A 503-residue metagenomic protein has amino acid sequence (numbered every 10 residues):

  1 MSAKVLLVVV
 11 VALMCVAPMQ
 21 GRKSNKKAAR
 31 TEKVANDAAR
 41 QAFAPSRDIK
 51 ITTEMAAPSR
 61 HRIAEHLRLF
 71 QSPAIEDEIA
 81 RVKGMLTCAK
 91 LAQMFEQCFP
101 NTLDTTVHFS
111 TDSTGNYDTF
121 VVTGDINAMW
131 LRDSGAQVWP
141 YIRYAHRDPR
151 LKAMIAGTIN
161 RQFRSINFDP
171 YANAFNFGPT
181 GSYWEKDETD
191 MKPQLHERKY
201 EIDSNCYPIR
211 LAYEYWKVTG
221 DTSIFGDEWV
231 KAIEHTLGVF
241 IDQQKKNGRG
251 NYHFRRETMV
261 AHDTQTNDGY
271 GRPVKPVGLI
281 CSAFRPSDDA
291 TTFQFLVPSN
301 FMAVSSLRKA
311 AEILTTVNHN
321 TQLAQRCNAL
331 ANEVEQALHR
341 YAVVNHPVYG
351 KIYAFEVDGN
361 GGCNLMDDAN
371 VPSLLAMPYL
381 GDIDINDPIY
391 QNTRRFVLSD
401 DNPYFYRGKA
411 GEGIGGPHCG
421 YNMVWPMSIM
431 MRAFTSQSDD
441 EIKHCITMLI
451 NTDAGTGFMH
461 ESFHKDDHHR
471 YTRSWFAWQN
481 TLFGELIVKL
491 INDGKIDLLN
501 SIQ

Functional and structural regions predicted by a protein language model:
K4-C15: Cleavable N-terminal signal peptides of Sec/SRP-targeted secreted and luminal proteins
L13-K23: N-terminal signal peptide
T31-R132: Low-complexity, Ser/Thr/Pro/Gly-enriched N-terminal "stalk/linker" regions
F70-C88, A136-P149, Y207-T222, F301-N320 (+3 more regions): Well-ordered alpha-helical scaffold segments within catalytic/enzyme domains
M94, P149-S165, T222-I241, A310 (+4 more regions): Extended, well-ordered alpha-helical scaffold segments
N127-I155, I159-H262, A477-I491: Aromatic-rich carbohydrate-recognition surfaces in CAZymes
L131, P170-Y171, F175-G178, W184-P193 (+3 more regions): Extended ligand-binding clefts on enzyme/binding-domain cores
K186-P193, R198-E201, N364-D384, N422-Q503: C-terminal capping/lid segments that line or modulate ligand- or cofactor-binding pockets
